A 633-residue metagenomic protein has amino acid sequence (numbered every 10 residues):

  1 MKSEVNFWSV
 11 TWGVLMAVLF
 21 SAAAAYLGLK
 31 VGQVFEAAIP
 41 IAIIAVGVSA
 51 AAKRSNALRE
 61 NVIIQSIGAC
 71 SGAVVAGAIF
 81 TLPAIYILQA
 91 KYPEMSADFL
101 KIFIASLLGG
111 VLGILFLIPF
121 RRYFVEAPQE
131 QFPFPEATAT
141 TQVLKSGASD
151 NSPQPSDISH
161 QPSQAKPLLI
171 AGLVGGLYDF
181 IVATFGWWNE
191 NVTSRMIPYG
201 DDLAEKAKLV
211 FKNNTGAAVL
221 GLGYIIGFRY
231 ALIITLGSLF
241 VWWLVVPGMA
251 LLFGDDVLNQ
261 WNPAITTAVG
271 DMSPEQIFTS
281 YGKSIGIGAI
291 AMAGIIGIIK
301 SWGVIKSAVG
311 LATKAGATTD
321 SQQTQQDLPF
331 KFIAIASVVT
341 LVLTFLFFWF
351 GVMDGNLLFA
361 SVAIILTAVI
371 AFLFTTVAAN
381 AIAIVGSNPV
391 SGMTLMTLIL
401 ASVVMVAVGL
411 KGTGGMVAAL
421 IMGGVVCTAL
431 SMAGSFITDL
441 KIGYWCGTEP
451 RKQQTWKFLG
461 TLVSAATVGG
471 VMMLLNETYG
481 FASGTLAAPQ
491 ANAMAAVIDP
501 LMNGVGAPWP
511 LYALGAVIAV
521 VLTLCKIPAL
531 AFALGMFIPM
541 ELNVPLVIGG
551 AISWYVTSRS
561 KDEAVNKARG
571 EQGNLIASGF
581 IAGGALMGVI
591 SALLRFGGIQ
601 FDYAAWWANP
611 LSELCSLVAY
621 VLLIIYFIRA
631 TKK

Functional and structural regions predicted by a protein language model:
M1-K633: Alpha-helical multipass membrane-protein architecture
